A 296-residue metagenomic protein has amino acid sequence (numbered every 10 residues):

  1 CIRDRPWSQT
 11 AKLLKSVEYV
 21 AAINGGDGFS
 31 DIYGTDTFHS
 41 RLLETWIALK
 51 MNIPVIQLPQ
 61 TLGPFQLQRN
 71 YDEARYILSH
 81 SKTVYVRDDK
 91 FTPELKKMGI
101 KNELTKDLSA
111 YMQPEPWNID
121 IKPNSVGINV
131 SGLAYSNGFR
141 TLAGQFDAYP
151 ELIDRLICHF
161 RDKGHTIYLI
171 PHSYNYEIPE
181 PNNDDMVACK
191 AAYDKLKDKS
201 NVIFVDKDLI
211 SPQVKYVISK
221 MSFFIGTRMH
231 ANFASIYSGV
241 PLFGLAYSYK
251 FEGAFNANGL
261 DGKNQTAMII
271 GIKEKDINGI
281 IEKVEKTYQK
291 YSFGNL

Functional and structural regions predicted by a protein language model:
R3-L296: Active-site anion-handling motifs in enzyme catalytic cores
